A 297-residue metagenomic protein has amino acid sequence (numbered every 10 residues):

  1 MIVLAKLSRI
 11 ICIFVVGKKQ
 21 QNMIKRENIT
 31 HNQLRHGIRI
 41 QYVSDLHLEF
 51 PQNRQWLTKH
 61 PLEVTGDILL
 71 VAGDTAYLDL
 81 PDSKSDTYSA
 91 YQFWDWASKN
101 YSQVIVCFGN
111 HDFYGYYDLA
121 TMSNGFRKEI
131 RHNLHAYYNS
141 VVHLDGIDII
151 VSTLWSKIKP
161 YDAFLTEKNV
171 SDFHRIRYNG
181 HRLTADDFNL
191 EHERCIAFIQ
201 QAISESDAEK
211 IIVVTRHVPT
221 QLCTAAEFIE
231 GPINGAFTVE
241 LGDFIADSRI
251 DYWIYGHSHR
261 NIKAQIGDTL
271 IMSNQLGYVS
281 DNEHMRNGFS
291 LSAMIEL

Functional and structural regions predicted by a protein language model:
K6-I13: Short, positively charged and aromatic/hydrophobic N-terminal segments
F14, N22-Q103, F113-T121, Y178: N-terminal active-site segment of His-dependent metallophosphoesterases
I24-G37, V142-D145, A225, P232-D251 (+1 more regions): Binuclear metal-dependent phosphoesterase catalytic core
G37-H47, G146-W155, I212-R216, L270-L276: Active-site-proximal beta-strand elements of phosphoester/diester hydrolases
Y42-S44, L69-D74, I105-N110, H135-N139 (+3 more regions): Active-site neighborhood of phospho(di)ester-bond hydrolases with catalytic His/Asp-centered motifs
H47-N53, A76-L80, N110-D118, V141-H143 (+4 more regions): Active-site environment of divalent metal-dependent phosphoester hydrolases
Q103-L165: A basic- and aromatic-enriched beta-loop-alpha substructure that forms the phosphate/nucleotide- and DNA/RNA-contacting
I150-I212, H217-F228: Active-site-proximal loop/helix segment associated with metal-binding centers of metalloenzymes
